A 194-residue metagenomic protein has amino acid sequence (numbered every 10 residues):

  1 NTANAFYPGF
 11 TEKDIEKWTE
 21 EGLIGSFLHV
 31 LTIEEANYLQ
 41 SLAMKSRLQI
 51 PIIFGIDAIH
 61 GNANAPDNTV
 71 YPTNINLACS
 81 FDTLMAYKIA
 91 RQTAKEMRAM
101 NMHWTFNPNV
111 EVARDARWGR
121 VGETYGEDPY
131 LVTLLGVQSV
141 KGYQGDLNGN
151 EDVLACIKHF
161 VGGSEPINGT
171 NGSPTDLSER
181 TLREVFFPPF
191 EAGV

Functional and structural regions predicted by a protein language model:
N1-V194: Glycoside hydrolase catalytic-domain context in secreted enzymes
